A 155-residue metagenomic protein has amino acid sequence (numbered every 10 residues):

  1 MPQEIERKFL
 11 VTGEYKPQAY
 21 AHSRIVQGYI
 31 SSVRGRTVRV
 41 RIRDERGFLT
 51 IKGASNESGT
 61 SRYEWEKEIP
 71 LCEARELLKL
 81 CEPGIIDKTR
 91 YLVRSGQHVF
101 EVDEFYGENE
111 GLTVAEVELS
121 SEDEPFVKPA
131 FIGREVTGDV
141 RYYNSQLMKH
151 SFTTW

Functional and structural regions predicted by a protein language model:
M1-W155: Phosphate-end processing signature that detects enzymes handling 5′-triphosphorylated RNA and polyphosphate
